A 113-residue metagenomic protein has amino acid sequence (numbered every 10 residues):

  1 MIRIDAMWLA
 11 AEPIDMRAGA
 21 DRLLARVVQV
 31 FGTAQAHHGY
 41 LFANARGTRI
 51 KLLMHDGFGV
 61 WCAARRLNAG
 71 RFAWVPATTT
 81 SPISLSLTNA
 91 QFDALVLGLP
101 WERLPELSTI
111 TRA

Functional and structural regions predicted by a protein language model:
M1-A113: Polybasic/polar functional segments that serve as interface/processing modules
